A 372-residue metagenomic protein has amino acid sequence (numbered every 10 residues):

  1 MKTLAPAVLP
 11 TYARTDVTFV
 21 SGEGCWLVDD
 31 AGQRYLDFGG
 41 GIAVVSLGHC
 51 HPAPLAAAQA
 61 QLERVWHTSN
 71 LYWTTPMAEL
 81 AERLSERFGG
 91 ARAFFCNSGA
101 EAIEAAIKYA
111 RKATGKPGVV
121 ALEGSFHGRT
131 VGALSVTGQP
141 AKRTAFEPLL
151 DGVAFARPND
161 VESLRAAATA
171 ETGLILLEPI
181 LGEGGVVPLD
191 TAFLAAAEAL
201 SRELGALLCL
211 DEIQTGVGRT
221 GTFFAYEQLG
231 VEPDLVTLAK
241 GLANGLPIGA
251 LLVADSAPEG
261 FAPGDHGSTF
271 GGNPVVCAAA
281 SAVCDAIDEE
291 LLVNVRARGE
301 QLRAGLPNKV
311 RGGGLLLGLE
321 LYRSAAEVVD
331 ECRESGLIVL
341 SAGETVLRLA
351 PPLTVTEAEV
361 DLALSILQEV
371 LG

Functional and structural regions predicted by a protein language model:
M1-G372: Conserved N-terminal phosphate-binding loop of PLP-dependent enzymes in the Aspartate aminotransferase
